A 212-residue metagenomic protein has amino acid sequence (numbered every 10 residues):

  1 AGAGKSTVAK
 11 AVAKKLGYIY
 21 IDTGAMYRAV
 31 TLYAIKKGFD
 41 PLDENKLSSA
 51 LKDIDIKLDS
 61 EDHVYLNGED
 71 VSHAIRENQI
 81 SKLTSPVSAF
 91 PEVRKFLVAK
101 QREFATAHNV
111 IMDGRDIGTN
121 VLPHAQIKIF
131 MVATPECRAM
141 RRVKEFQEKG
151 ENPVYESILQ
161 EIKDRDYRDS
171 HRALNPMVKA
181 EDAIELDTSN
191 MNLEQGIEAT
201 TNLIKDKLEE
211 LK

Functional and structural regions predicted by a protein language model:
G2-A3: ATP-binding Walker
S6: Walker A/P-loop
K14-E77: N-terminal phosphate/diphosphate-binding loop that engages ATP/GTP or pyrophosphate donors across diverse enzyme folds
G24, G68, L97, I111 (+1 more regions): Residue-level signal for inorganic ion chemistry
A50, Q101-H108, R115, T119-N120 (+2 more regions): Small-molecule kinase domains that catalyze NTP-dependent phosphoryl transfer to phosphate-bearing small molecules
S72-T84, S88-K149: ATP-dependent NMP and nucleoside kinases share a basic, alpha-helical "lid"
K128-E136, R142-E145, V178, E185 (+2 more regions): Glycine-rich phosphate-binding loops of nucleotide-dependent enzymes
